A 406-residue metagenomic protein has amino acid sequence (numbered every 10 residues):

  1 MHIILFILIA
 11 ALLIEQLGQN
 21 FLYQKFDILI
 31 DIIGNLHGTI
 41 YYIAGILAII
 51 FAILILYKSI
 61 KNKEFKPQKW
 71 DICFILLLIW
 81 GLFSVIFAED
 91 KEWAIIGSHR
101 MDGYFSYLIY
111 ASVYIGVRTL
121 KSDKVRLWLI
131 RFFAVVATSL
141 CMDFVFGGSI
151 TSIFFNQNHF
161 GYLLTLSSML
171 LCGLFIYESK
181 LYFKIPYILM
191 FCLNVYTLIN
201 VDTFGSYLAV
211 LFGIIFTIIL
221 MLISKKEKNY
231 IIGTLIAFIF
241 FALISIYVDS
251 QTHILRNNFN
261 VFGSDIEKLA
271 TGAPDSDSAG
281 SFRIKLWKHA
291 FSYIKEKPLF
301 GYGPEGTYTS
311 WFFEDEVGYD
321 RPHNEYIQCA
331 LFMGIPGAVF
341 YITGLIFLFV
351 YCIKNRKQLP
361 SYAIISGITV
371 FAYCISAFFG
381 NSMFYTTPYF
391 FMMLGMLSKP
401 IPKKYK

Functional and structural regions predicted by a protein language model:
I3-I14, A44-I55, L78, L82-I86 (+5 more regions): Alpha-helical transmembrane segments of multi-pass inner-membrane proteins
I14-D27, Q251-L255: Membrane-helix interface motif
F21-H37, F87-A94, G147-I153, S281 (+2 more regions): Juxtamembrane membrane-water interface segments that cap and precede transmembrane helices
D27-I30, S149-I153, I254-S278: Extracytoplasmic catalytic-loop and juxtamembrane helix elements of membrane-embedded, polyprenol/dolichol-linked
D27-L82: Hydrophobic alpha-helical transmembrane segments in multi-pass integral membrane proteins
E64-D71, K91-M101: Membrane-anchoring hydrophobic segments
D265-Y319, Y326, M333-F340: TM-adjacent membrane-interface loops and short helices in multi-pass inner/ER membrane proteins
I401-K406: Membrane-interface capping segments at transmembrane-helix boundaries
